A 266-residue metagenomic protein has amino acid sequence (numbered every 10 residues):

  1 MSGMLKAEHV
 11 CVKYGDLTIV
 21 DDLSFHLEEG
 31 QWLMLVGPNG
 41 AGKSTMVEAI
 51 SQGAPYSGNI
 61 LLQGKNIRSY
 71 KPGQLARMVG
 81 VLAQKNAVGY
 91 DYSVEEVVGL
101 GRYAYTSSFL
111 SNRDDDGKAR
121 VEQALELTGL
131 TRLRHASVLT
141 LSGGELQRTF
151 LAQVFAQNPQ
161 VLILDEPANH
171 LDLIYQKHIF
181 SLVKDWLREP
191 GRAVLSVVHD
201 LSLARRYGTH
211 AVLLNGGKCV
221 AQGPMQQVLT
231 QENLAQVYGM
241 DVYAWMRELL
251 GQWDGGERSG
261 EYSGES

Functional and structural regions predicted by a protein language model:
L5, V20-D22: Conserved structural motif at the start of ABC-family nucleotide-binding domains
V36-P38: The feature captures the beta-strand-to-loop junction immediately N-terminal to the Walker
G58-N66, L75: Conserved ABC transporter NBD signature motif
G99, D114-L133, L139: Conserved ABC ATPase "signature" region
S137-L141, E145: Conserved ABC ATPase signature
L162-E166: Catalytic Walker B motif of ABC-type/P-loop ATPase nucleotide-binding domains
A211-Q227: H-loop (His-switch) and adjacent beta-strand-loop-beta switch element of ABC-type ATPase nucleotide-binding domains
